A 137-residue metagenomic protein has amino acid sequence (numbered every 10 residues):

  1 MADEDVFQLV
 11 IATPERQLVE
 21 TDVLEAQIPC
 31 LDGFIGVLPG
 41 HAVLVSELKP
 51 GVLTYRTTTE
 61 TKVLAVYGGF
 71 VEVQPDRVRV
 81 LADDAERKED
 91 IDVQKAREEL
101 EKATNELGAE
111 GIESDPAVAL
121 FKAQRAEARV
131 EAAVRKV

Functional and structural regions predicted by a protein language model:
M1-V6: Short, charged, intrinsically disordered terminal tails
Q8-R97: Compact, glycine-rich, soluble single-domain proteins
A85-V137: Acidic/glycine-rich phosphate/pyrophosphate-binding loops and surrounding catalytic core that coordinate Mg2+
